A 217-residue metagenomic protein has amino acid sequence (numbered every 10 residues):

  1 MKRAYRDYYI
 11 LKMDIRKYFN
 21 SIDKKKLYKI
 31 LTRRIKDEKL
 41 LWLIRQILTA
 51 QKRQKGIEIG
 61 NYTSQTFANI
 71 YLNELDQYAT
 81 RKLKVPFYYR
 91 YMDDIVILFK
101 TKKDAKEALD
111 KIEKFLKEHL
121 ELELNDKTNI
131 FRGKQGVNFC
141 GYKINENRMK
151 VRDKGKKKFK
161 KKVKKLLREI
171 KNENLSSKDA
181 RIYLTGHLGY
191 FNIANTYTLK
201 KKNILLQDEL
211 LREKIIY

Functional and structural regions predicted by a protein language model:
M1-M92, V96-E113, K127, F131: Conserved polymerase palm-domain catalytic core
R34, E38, H119, E146: Phosphate/oxyanion-binding loops and surfaces in catalytic or ligand/nucleic-acid-binding neighborhoods
Y62-T63, E118, L199-I204: Juxtamembrane/interface motifs at transmembrane-helix termini
R81, E118, N138: Short polybasic/polar patches that bind polyanions
K84-V85, E121-L122, Y142: Short aromatic/hydrophobic-glycine micro-motifs
K103-E107, L124-Y217: Right-hand nucleic-acid polymerase module
K114-L122: C-terminal end-helix/capping segment
